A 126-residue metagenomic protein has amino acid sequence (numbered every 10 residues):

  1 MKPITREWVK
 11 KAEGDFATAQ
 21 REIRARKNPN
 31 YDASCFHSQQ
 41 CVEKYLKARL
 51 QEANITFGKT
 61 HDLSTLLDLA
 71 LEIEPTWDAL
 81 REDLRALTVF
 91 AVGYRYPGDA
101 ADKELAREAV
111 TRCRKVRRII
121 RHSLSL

Functional and structural regions predicted by a protein language model:
M1-L126: Terminal alpha-helical segments
